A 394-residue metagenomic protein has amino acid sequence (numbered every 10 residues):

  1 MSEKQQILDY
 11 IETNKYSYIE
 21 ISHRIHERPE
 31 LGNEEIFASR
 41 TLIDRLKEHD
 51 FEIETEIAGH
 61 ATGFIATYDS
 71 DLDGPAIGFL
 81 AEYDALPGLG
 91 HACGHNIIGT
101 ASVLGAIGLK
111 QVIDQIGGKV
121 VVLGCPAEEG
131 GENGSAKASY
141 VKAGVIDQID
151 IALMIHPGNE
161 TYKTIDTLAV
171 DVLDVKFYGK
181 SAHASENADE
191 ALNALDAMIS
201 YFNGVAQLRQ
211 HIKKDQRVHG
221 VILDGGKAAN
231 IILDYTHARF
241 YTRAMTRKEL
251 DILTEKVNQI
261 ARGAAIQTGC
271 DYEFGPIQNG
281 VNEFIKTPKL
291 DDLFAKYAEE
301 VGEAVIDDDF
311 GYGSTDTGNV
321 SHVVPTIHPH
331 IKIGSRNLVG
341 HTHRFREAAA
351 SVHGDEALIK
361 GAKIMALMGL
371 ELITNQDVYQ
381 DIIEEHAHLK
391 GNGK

Functional and structural regions predicted by a protein language model:
M1, Q5-L8, E12-I19, G32 (+14 more regions): Electropositive phosphate-/nucleotide-binding environments in soluble metabolic enzymes
E3-V121: Acidic/His- and Gly-rich active-site-bordering loop/insert found across diverse amide/peptide-bond hydrolases
H26-R28, N33, D84, H91 (+6 more regions): Histidine-centered active-site/metal-ligand motif
E54-I57, V122-G124, L153-I155, D307 (+1 more regions): General beta-strand structural signal in soluble alpha/beta enzymes
T62-T67, D84-A92, N96-I97, V103 (+3 more regions): Histidine/acidic-residue-rich, glycine-tolerant segments that coordinate divalent metal ions
G78-L80, L173-Y178, H328-G334: Non-cysteine beta-strand/loop elements that form the S-adenosyl-L-methionine
I199-K394: Metal-dependent amide/peptide-bond hydrolase catalytic core, centered on the "pita-bread" metallohydrolase fold
